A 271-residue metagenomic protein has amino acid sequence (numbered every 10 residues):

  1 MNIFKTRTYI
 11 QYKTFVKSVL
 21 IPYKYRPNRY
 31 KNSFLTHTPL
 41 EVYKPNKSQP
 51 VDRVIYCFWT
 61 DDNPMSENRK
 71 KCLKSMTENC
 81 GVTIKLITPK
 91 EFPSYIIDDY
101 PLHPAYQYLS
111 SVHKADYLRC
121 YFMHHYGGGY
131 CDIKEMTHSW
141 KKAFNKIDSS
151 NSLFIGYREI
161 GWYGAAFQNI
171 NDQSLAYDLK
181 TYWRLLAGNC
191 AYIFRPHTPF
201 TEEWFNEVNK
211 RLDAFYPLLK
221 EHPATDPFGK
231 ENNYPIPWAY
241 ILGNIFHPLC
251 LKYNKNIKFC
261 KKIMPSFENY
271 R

Functional and structural regions predicted by a protein language model:
M1-A115, C131-R271: Glycosyltransferase-associated regions of secretory-pathway enzymes, highlighting luminal stem/catalytic domains
Y117-Y126, K134: Small-residue hinge/turn detector
